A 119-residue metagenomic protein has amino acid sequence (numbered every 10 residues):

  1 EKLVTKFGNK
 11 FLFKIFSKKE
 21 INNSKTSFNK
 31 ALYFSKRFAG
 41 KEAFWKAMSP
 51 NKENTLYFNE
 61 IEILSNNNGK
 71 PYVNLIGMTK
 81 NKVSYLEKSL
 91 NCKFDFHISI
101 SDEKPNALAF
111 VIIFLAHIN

Functional and structural regions predicted by a protein language model:
E1-N119: Core catalytic alpha/beta fold that binds nucleotide/phospho-ligands
